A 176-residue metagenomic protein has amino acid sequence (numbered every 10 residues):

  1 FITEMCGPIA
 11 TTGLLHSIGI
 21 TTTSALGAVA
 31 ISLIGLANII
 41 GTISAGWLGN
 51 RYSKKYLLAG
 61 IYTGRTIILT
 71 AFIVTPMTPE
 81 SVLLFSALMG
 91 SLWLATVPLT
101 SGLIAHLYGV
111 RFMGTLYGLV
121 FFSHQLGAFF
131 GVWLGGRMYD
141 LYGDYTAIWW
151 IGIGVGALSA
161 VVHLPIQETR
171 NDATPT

Functional and structural regions predicted by a protein language model:
F1-A45, G131: Extracytoplasmic gate region of multi-pass secondary transporters
I9, G13, P98-L107: Intracellular helix-loop hinge segments at the cytoplasmic ends of transmembrane helices in 12-TM rocker-switch-type
L15-G19, L48-G49, L134-G143: Interfacial helix-cap and linker-helix signal at transmembrane-aqueous boundaries of multi-pass secondary transporters
L26, L33-N38, S44, G49-L103: C-terminal transmembrane helical hairpin of 12-TM major facilitator-type secondary transporters
S32-L36, T63, G118-L126: Transmembrane alpha-helical cores of Major Facilitator Superfamily
L94, L107-Y142: A late C-terminal transmembrane helix in Major Facilitator Superfamily
I153-T176: Multi-pass alpha-helical transporter architecture, strongest for 12-TM Major Facilitator/SLC carriers used
